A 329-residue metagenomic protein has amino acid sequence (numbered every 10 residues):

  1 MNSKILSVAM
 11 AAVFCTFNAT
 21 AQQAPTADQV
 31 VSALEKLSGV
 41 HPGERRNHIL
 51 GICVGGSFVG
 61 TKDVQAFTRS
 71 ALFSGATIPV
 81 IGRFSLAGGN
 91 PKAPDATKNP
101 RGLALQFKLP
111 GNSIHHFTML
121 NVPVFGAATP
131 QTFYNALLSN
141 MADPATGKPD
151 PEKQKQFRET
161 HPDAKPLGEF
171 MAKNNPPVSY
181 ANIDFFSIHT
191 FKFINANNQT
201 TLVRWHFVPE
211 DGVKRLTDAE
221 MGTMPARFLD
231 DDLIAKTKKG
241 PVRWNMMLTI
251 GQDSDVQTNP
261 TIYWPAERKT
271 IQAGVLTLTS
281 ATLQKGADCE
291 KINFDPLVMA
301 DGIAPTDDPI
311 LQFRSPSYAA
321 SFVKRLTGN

Functional and structural regions predicted by a protein language model:
M1-A21: Gram-negative bacterial Sec-dependent N-terminal signal peptides
Q22-N329: Active-site-adjacent core segments of small-molecule enzymes
